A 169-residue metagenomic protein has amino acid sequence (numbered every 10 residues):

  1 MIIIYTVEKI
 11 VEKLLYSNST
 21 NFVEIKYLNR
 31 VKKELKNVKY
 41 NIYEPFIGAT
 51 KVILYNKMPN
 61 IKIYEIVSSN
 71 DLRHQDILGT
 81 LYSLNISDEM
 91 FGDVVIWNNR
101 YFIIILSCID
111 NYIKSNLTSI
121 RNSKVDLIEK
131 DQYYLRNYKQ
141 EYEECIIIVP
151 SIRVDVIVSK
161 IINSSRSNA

Functional and structural regions predicted by a protein language model:
M1-I161: Ferredoxin-like alpha/beta domains used as RNA- or RNAP-binding modules
V158, S165-N168: Internal, well-folded beta-alpha domain core
